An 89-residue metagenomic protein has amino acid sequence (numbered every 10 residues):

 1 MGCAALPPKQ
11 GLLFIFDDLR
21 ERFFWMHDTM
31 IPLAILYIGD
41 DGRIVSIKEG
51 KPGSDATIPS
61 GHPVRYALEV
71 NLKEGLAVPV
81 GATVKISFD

Functional and structural regions predicted by a protein language model:
M1-D89: Compact, glycine-rich, soluble single-domain proteins
